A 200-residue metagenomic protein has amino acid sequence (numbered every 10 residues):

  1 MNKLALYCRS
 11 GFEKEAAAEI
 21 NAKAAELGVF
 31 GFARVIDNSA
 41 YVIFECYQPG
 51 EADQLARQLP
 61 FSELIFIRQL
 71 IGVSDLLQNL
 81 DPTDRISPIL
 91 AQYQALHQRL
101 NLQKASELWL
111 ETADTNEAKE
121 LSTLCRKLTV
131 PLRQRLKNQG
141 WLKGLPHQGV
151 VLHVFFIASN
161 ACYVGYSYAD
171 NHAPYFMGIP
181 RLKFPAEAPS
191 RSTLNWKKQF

Functional and structural regions predicted by a protein language model:
M1-K3: A short, surface-exposed helix-loop junction/capping segment
A5-E15: Short, surface-exposed ligand-recognition loops at beta-strand->loop->(often short) alpha-helix junctions that present
S10, Q48-G50, A158, Y168: Non-catalytic surface loops within mature trypsin-like serine protease
N21-A22, L27-R135: Non-catalytic nucleic-acid substrate-recognition regions in nucleic-acid-modifying enzymes
T83-I86, E187, W196: Ampiphathic alpha-helical segments that act as solvent-exposed interaction surfaces
L102-P189: Non-catalytic substrate-recognition/targeting regions of SAM-dependent transferases
S190-F200: Conserved alpha-helix/loop element of class I SAM-dependent methyltransferases that forms part of the SAM/SAH-binding
